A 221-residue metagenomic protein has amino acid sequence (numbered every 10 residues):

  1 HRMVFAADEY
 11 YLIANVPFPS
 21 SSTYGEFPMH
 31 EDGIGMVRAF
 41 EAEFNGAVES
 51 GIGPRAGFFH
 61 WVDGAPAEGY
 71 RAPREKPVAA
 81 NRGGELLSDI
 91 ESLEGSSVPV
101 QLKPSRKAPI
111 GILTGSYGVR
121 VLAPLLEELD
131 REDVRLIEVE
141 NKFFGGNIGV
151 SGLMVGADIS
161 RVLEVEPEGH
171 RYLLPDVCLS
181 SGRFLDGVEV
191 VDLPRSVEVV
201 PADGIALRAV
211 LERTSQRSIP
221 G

Functional and structural regions predicted by a protein language model:
H1-G221: Auxiliary Fe-S-binding modules of radical SAM enzymes
